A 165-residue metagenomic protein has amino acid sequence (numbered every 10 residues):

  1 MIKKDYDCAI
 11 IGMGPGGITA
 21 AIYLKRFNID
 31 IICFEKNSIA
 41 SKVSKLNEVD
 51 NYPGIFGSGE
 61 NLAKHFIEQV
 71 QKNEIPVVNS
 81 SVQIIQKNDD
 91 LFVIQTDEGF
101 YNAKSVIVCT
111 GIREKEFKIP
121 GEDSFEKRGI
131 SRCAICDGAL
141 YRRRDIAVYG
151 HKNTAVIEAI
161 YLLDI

Functional and structural regions predicted by a protein language model:
M1-I11, V77-R144: FAD-binding core/adjacent interface of flavoenzyme oxidoreductases
I2-Y6, I10-K36, E126, R132-I165: Rossmann-like dinucleotide/flavin-binding elements
A21, A40, I67: Short glycine-/small-residue-rich flexible loop motifs, especially phosphate/cofactor-binding loops
S38, D50, E114: Alpha/beta-hydrolase active-site loop signature
S41-V43, E116: Short beta-loop-alpha junction of Rossmann-like oxidoreductase domains
S44-F100: N-terminal Rossmann-like dinucleotide/flavin-binding domain of flavoprotein oxidoreductases that bind FAD/FMN
